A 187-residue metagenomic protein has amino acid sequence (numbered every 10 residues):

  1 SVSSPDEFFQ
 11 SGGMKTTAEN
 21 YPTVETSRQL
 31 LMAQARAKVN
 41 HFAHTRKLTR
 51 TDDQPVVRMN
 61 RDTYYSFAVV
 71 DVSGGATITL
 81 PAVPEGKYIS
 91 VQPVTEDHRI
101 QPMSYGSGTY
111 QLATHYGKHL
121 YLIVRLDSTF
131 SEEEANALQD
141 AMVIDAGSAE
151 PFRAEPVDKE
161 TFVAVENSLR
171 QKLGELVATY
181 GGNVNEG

Functional and structural regions predicted by a protein language model:
V2-G187: A compositional/structural signature for long, glycine/proline-rich flexible linkers and loops on extracytoplasmic
